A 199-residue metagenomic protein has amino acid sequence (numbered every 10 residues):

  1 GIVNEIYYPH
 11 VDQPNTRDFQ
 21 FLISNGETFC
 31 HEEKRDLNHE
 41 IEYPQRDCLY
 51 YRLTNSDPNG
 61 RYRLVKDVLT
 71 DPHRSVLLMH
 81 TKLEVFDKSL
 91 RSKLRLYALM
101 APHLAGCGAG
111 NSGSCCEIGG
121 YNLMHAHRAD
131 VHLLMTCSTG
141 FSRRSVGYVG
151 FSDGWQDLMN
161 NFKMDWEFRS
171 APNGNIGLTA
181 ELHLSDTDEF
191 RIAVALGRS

Functional and structural regions predicted by a protein language model:
G1-N55, L134-D157: An extended acidic
R17-F19, S92-L96, F190: Short beta-strand/loop motifs in extracellular/secreted proteins, especially within beta-sandwich accessory domains
H31-R35, G60-L64, N161-W166: Short Pro/Gly-enriched beta-strand edge/turn motifs at strand-loop
N38-E42, K66-T70, E181-H183: Short amphipathic beta-strand and strand-loop transition segments with alternating hydrophobic
D47-L49, L53-H73: Low-complexity, acidic Ser/Thr/Pro/Gly-rich terminal tails and inter-domain linkers that flank the onset of structured
L53-N55, K66-V68, K82-L83, L96-P102 (+1 more regions): Short, hydrophobic/aromatic-enriched beta-strand segments in well-ordered soluble domains
D67-W166, L178-A180: Polysaccharide-binding surfaces and accessory modules of carbohydrate-active proteins
E167-F190: A surface-exposed beta-strand-loop module
